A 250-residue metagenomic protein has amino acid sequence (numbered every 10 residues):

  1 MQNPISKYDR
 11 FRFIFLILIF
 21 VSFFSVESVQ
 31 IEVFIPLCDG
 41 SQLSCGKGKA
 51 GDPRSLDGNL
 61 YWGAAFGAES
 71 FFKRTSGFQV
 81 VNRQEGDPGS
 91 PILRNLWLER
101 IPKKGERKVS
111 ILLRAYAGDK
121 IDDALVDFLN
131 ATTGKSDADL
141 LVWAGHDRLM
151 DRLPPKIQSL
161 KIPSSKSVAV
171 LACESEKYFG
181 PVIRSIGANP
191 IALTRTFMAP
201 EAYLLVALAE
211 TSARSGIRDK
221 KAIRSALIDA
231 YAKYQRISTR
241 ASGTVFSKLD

Functional and structural regions predicted by a protein language model:
N3-F13: Bacterial N-terminal signal peptides that target proteins for export
I14-S22: Bacterial N-terminal signal peptides
S25-P36, D139-L140, S164-V170, A188-I191: Hydrophobic beta-strand segments of well-ordered beta-sheets in folded domains
V29-L125: A domain-level signal for caspase-like cysteine endopeptidase catalytic cores and their zymogen-processing architecture
S41-G46, I121-D122, L149-K156, K177-P181 (+1 more regions): Extracytoplasmic/secreted cell-surface and envelope-processing proteins
G67, F71-T75, A131, L160 (+2 more regions): Structured segments of extracytoplasmic/periplasmic soluble domains in secreted or envelope-associated proteins
Q84-S164, L171-E174: Catalytic-core segments of thiol-dependent peptidases
S167-D250: Active-site-proximal C-terminal subdomain of hydrolase catalytic domains
